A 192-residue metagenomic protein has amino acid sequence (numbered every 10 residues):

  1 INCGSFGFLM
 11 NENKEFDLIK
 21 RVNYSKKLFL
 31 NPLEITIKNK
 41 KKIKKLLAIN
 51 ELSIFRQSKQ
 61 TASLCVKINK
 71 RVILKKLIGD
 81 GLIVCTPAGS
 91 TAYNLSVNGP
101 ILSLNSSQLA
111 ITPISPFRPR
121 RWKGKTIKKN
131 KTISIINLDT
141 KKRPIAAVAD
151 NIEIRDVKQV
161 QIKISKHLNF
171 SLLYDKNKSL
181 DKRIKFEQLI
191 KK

Functional and structural regions predicted by a protein language model:
I1-N2, N105: Short hydrophobic/aromatic-enriched beta-strand-loop microsegments
C3-F6, S115-P116: Short, acidic/turn-prone active-site loops that include or flank metal/cofactor- and phosphate-binding residues
S5-G81: Catalytic core of DAGKc-family lipid kinases
I43-K44, I78-D80, L104-Q108, N130-K131 (+1 more regions): Short coil/turn connectors at secondary-structure junctions
L46, I54, K59, K70-I73 (+1 more regions): ATP/nucleoside-binding phosphotransfer catalytic cores, i.e., glycine-rich phosphate-binding loops
V66, G89, A147: Short aromatic-centered micro-motifs
L77, I83-R120: Gly/Ser/Thr-rich active-site loops/lids in small-molecule metabolic enzymes that frequently grip phosphoryl groups
